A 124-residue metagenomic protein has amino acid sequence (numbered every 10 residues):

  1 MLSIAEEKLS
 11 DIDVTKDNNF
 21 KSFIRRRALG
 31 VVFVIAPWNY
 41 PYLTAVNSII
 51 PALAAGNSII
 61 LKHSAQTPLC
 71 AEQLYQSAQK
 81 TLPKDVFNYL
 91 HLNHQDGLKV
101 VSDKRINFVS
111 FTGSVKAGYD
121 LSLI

Functional and structural regions predicted by a protein language model:
M1-L9: Long amphipathic alpha-helix in the N-terminal Rossmann-like dinucleotide-binding domain of NAD(P)-dependent
D13-I124: Rossmann-like NAD(P) dinucleotide-binding subdomain of oxidoreductase/dehydrogenase enzymes
